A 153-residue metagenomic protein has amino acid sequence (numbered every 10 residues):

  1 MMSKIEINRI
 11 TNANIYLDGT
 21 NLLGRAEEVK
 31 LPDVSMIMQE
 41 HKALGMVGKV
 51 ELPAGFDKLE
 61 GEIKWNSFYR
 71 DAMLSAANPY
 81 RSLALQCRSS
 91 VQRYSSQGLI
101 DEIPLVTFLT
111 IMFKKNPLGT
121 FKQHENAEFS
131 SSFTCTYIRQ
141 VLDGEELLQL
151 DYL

Functional and structural regions predicted by a protein language model:
M1-D71, F108-F121: Solvent-exposed edge beta-strands and adjacent loop segments that serve as assembly or binding interfaces
I7-N12, S82, T134-C135: A short, compositionally biased
P53-D57, P79-R81, L99-I103, Q123-A127: A generic structural micro-feature
E60-K64, A84-R88, V106-F108, S130-T134: Beta-strand secondary-structure signal
N66-F68, R88-Q92, M112, T136-I138: Beta-hairpin (beta-strand-turn-beta-strand) motif
R70-M73, Q92-L99, R139-D143: Short, cysteine-centered beta-strand-loop-beta hairpins and adjacent loop/turn segments enriched in charged/polar
A76-T107: Short, acidic/charged, Gly/Pro-enriched secondary-structure junctions
M112-L153: Mixed-charge, glycine-accented linear interaction segment located at domain edges/termini
